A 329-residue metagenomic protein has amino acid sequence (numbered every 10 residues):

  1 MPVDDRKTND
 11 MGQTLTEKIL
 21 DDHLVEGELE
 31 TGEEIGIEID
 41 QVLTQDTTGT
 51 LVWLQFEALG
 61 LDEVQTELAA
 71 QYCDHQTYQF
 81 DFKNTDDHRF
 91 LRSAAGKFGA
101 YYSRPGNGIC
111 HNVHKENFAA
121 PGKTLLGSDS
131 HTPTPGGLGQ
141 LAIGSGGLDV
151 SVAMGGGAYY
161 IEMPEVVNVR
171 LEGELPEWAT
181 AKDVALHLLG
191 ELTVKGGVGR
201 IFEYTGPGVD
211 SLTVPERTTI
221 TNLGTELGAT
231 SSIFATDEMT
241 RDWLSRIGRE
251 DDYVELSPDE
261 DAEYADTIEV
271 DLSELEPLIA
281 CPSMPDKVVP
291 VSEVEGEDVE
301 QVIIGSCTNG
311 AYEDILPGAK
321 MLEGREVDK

Functional and structural regions predicted by a protein language model:
P2, R6-K329: Fe-S-dependent hydro-lyases/dehydratases of central metabolism
